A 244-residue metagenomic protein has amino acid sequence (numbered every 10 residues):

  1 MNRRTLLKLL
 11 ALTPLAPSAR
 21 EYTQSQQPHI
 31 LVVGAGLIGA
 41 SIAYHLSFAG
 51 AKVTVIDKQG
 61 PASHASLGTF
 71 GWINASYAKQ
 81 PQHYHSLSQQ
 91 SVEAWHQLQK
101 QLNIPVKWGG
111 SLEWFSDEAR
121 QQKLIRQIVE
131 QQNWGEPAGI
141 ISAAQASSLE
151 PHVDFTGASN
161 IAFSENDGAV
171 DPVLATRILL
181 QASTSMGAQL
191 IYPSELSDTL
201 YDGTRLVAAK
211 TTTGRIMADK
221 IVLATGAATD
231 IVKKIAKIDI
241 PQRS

Functional and structural regions predicted by a protein language model:
M1-T13: N-terminal secretory signal peptides and thylakoid transit peptides that target proteins across membranes
L15-Q26: A short, basic/flexible loop-to-alpha-helix module at the beginning of a structural domain
I30-T54: N-terminal Rossmann-like FAD-binding beta1-loop-alpha1 element of flavoenzymes
F48-S66: Glycine-rich FAD pyrophosphate-binding loop
G71-L149: Dinucleotide-binding Rossmann-like beta1-alpha1 core, especially the glycine-rich loop that anchors the ADP
N166-T212, D219: Helical element adjacent to the flavin cofactor pocket in flavoenzyme catalytic cores
R215-S244: Central helical "cap/lid" subdomain
